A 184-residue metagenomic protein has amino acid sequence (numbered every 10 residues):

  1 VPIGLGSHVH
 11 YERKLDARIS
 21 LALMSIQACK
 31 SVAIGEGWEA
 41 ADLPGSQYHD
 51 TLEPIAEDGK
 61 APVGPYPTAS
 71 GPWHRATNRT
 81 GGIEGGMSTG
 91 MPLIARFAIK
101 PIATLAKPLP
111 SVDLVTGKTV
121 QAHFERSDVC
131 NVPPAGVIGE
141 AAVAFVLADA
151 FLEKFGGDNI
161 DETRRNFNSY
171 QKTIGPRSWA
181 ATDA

Functional and structural regions predicted by a protein language model:
V1-K118: Glycine-rich anion/phosphate-binding loop at the beta-strand->alpha-helix junction
I102-A184: Internal helix-turn-beta structural module
